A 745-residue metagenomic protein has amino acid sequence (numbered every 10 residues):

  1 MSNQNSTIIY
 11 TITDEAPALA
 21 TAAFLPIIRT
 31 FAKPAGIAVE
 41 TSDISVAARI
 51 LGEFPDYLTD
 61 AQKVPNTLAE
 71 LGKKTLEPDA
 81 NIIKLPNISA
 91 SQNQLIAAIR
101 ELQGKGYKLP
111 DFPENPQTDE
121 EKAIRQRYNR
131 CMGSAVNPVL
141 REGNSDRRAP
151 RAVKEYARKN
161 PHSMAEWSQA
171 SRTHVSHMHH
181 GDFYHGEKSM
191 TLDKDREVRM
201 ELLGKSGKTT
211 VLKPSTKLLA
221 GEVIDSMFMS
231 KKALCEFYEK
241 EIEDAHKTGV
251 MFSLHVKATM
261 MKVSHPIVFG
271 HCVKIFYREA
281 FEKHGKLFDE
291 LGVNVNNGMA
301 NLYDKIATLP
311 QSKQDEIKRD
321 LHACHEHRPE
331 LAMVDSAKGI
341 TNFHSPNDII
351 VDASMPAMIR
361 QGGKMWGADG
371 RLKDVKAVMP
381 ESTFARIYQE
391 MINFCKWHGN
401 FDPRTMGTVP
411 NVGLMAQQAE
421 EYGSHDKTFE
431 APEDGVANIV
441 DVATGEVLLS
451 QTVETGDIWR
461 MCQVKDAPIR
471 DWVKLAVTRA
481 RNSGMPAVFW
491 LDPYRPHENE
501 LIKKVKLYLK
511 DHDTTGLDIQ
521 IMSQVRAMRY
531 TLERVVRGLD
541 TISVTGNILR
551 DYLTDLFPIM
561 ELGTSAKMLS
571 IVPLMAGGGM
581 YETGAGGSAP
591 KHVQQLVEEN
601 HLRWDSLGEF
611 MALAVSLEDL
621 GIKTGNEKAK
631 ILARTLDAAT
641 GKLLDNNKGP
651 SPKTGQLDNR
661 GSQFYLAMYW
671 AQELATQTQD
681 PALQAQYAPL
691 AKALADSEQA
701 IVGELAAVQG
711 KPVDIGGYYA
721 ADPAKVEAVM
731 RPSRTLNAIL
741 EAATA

Functional and structural regions predicted by a protein language model:
S2-G270, R278-K503, Y508, H512-Q524 (+3 more regions): Extended, well-ordered protein cores
F394, K692-A693: Alpha/propeptide regions of enzymes that mature by internal proteolysis
K630, P681-A685: Short, solvent-exposed positions on alpha-helices
A675-T678: Ligand-binding pocket scaffold of soluble enzyme catalytic domains
Q684-K692: Short, charged, amphipathic alpha-helical segments
V702-Y719: A glycine-biased, small/acidic residue-tolerant capping/turn segment at secondary-structure junctions
A721-A745: C-terminal accessory extensions/subdomains outside the catalytic/core fold
